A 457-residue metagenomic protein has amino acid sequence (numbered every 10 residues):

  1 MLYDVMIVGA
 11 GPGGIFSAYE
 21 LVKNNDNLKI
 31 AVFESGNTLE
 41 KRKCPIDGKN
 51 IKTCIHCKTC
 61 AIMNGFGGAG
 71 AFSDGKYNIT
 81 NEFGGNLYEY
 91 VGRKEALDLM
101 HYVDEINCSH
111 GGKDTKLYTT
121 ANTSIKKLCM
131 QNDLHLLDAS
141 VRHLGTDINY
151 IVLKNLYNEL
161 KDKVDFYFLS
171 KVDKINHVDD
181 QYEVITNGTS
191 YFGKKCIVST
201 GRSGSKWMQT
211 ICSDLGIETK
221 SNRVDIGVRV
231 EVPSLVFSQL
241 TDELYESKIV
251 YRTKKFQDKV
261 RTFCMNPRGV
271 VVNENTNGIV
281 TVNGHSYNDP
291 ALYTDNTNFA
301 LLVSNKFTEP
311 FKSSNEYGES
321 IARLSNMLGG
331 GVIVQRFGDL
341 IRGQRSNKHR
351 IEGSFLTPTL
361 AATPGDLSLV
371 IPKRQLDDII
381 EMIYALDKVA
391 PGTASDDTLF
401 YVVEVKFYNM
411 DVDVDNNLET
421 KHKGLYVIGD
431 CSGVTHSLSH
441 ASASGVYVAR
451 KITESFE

Functional and structural regions predicted by a protein language model:
M1-N81, N122-T123, K127-E457: Residues forming the flavin
G65-T115: Dinucleotide-binding Rossmann-like beta1-alpha1 core, especially the glycine-rich loop that anchors the ADP
